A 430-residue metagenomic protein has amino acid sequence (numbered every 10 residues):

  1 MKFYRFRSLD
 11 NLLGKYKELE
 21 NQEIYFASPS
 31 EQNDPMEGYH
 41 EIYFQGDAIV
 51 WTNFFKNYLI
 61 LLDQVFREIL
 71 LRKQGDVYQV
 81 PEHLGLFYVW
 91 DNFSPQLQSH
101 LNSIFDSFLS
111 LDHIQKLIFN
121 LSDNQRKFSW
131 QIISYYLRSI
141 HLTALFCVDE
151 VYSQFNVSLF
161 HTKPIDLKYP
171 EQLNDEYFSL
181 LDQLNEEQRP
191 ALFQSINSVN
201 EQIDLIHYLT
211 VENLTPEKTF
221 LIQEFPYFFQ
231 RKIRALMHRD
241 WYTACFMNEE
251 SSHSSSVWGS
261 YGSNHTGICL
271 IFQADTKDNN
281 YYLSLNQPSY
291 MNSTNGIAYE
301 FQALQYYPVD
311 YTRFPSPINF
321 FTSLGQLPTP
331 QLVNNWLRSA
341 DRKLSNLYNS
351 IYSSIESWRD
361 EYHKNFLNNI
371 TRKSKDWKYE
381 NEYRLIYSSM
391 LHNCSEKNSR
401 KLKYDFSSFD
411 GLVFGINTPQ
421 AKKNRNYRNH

Functional and structural regions predicted by a protein language model:
M1-H430: Partner-binding and oligomerization surfaces adjacent to conserved cores of proteins that assemble macromolecular
